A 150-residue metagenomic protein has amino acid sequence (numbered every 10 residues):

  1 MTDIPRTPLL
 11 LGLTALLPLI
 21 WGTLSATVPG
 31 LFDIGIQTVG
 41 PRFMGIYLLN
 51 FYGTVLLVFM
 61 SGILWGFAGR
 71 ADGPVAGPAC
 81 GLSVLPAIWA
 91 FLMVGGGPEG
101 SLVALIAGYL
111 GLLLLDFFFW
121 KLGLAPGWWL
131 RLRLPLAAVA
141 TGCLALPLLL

Functional and structural regions predicted by a protein language model:
M1-T14: N-terminal membrane topogenic signal
T14-I20, Y47-G95: Core segments of alpha-helical transmembrane spans in multipass integral membrane proteins
I20-T27, A90-P98, A140-L150: Hydrophobic alpha-helical transmembrane segments in multi-pass integral membrane proteins
T27-F43: Membrane-interface helix termini and inter-helical loops of multi-pass transporters
F43, V94-G111: Transmembrane helix-loop-helix
A71, L92-G100, G123-G127: Membrane-interface helix caps and helix-loop-helix hairpins in membrane proteins
L82-A90, A104-F119: Hydrophobic alpha-helical membrane segments
L115-A140: Interfacial loop-to-transmembrane junctions
